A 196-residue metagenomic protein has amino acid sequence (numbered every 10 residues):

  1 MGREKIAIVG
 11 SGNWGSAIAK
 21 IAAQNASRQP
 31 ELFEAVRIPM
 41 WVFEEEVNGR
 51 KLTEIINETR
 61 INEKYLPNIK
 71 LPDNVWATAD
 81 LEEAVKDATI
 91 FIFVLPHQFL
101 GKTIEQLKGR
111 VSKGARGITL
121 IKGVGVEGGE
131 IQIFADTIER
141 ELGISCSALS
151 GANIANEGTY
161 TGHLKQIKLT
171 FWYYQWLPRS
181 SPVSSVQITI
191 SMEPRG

Functional and structural regions predicted by a protein language model:
M1-K70, N74-A79, E83-K86, Q106 (+1 more regions): NAD(P)+-binding Rossmann beta1-loop-alpha1 motif at the extreme N-terminus of oxidoreductases
S11, E45, P96-H97, Y173 (+1 more regions): Short beta->alpha junction loops/turns
S11, G15, G49, L100 (+4 more regions): Generic structural signal for well-ordered, non-membrane alpha-helical segments in soluble metabolic enzymes
N57-I61, D136-T137, L164-K168: Short, hinge-like loop/turn segments at secondary-structure boundaries
L71, L81-K86, I90-H163, Y173-S180 (+1 more regions): Rossmann-like NAD(P)(H) cofactor-binding subdomain of soluble oxidoreductases
I167-K168, R179-P182, V186-G196: Phosphate/pyrophosphate-binding betaalpha-module
